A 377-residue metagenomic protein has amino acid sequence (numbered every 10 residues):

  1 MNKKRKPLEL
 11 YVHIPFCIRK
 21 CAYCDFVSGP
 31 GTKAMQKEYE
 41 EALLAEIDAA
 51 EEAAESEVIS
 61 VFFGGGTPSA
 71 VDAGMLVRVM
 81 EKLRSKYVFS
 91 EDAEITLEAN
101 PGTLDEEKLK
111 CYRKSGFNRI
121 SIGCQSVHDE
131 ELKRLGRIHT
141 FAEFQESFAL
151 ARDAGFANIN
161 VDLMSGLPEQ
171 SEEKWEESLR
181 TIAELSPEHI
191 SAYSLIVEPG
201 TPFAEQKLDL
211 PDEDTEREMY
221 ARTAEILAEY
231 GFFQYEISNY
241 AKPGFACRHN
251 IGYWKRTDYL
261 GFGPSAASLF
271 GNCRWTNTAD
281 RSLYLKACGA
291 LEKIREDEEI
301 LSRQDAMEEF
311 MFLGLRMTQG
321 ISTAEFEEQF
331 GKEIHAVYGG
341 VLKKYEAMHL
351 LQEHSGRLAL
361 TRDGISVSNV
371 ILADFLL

Functional and structural regions predicted by a protein language model:
K4-I14: Immediate flanking context of iron-sulfur cluster ligation sites
R5-P7, S28-E52, S56-K332: C-terminal scaffold of the Radical SAM
P15-F26: Local cysteine-cluster metal-coordination motifs and their immediate loop/turn environment, predominantly Fe-S cluster
G331-K344: Short amphipathic alpha-helical interaction segments
E346-G356: A short, conserved structural fragment
R357-T361: Minor-groove-contacting beta-hairpin "wing" of winged helix-turn-helix DNA-binding domains
D363-L377: Short, amphipathic alpha-helical interaction segments positioned at domain boundaries
